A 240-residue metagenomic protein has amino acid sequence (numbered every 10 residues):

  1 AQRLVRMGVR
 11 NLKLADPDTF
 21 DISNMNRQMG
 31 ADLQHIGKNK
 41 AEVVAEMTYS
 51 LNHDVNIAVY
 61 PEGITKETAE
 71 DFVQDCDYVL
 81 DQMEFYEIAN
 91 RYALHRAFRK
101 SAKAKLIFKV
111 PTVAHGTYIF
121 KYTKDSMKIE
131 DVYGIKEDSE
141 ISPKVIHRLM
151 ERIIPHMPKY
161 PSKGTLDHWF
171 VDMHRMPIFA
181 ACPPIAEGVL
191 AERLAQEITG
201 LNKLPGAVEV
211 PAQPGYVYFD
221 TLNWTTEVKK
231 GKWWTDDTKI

Functional and structural regions predicted by a protein language model:
A1-G8: N-terminal Rossmann-like FAD-binding beta1-loop-alpha1 element of flavoenzymes
V9-N52: Glycine-rich phosphate-binding loop and adjoining beta1-alpha1-beta2 segment of Rossmann-like nucleotide-binding folds
N11, N56-A58, L106: Conserved beta-strand segments of alpha/beta enzyme cores
G37, A41-R91: A structured beta-alpha segment of the ubiquitous adenosine-cofactor-binding alpha/beta core
Y78-C182, T221-K232, D237-K239: E1/E1-like adenylate-forming module used to activate ubiquitin-like modifiers and sulfur-carrier proteins
I178-I198: Mid-domain beta-loop-alpha active-site segment that forms a flexible, acidic cofactor/metal-binding surface
Q196-I240: Phosphate-binding loop/pocket of nucleotide- and phosphate-handling active sites
